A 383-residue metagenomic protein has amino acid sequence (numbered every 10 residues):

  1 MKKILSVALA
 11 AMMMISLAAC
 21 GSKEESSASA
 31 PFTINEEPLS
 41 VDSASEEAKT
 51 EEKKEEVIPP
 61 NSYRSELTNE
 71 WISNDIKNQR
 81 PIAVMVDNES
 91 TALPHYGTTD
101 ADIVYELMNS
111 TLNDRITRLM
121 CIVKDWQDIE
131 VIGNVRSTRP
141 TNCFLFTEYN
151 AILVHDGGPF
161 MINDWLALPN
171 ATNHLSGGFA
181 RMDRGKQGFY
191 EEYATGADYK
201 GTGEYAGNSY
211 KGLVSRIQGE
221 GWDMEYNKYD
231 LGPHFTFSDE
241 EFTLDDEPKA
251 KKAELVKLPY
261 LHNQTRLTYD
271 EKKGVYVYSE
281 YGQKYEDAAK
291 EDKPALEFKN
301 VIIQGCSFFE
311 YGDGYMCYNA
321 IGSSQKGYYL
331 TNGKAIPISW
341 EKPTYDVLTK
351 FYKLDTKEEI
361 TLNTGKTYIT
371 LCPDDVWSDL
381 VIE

Functional and structural regions predicted by a protein language model:
M1, T111-L112: Secondary-structure transition/capping motifs at alpha-helix termini and the adjoining loop/turn into the next element
M1-L9: Positively charged n-region of N-terminal signal peptides that target proteins for export
S6, S26-S29, S40-S43, S65 (+1 more regions): Short linear Ser/Thr-Pro motifs
S16-A19: C-terminal motif of bacterial Sec signal peptides marking the signal peptidase cleavage site
G21-K23: Bacterial signal peptide processing site
S27-K53: Low-complexity, acidic Ser/Thr/Pro-rich repeat tracts that form intrinsically disordered stalk/linker regions of very
F32, E52-Y105, L112-E383: A surface/extracellular/periplasmic glyco- and lipid-processing/surface-interacting theme
